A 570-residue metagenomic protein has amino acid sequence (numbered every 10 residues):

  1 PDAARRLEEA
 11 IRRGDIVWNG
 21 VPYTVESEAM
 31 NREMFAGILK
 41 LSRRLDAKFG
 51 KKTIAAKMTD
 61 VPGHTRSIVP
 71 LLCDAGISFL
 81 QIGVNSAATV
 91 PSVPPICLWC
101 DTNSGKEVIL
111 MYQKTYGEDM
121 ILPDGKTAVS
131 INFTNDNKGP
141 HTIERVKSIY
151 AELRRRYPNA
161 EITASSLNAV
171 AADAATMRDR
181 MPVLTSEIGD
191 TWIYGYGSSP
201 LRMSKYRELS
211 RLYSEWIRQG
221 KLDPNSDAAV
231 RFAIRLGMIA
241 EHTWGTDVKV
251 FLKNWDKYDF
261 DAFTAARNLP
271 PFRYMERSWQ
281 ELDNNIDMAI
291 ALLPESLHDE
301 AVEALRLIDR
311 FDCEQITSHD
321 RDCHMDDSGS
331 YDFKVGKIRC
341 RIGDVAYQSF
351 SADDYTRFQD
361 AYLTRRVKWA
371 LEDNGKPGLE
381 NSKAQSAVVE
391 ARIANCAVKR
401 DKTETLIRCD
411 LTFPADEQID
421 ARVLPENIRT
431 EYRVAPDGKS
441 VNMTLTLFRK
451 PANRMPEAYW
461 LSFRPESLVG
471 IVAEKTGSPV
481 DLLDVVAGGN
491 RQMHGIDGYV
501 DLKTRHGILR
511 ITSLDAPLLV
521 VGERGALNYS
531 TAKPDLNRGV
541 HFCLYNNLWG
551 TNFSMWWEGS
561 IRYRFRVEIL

Functional and structural regions predicted by a protein language model:
P1, N19-A36, K51-G63, G83-S86 (+1 more regions): The substrate-binding groove and active-site-proximal loops of carbohydrate-active enzymes, especially glycoside
P1-M30, D46-A47, E187, Y206-R218 (+2 more regions): N-terminal catalytic cores of secreted or lumenal carbohydrate-active enzymes
D2-G20, P70-T89, W99-M111: Acidic, His- and aromatic-enriched active-site or binding-groove loops in soluble protein domains that engage sugars
F35-D74, L122-I131, L236: CE4/NodB-like, metal-dependent polysaccharide N-deacetylase domain that modifies extracellular/periplasmic N-acetylated
F49-V93, V146, M443, G470 (+2 more regions): Catalytic domains of cell-wall/extracellular-matrix polysaccharide-remodeling enzymes, centered on de-N-acetylation
P94-D312, A473-L570: Active-site and substrate-binding clefts of carbohydrate-active enzymes
V230, M238-E241, V248-L447, W557-I561: Catalytic and substrate-binding regions of extracellular carbohydrate-active enzymes, especially polysaccharide lyases
E426, D437-D481, L570: Acidic (Asp/Glu-rich), glycine- and aromatic
